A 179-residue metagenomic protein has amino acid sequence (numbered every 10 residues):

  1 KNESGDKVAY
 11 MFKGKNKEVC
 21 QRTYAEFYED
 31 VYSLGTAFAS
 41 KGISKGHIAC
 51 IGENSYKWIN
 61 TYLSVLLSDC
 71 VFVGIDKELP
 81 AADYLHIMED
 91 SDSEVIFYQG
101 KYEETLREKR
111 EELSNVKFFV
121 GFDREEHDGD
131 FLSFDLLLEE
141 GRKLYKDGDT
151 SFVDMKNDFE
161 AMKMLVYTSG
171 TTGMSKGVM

Functional and structural regions predicted by a protein language model:
D6, Y10-G42, A49-S55, I59-L63 (+2 more regions): Conserved AMP-binding/adenylate-forming core of the ANL superfamily
D6-V8, G121, E139, K143-Y167 (+1 more regions): Conserved pre-ATP/AMP-binding loop-to-beta segment of ANL
Y28-S33, F159, V178-M179: Conserved structural elements of the adenylate-forming
Y32-T36, D92, K101, R142 (+1 more regions): Solvent-exposed alpha-helix faces
K45-G46, F159: Phosphate-coordination loops involved in phosphoryl transfer and adenosine-cofactor binding
I48, V65, I96, M162 (+1 more regions): Conserved S/T- and glycine-rich ATP-binding loop of Class I adenylate-forming
L67-E140: Structural core segment of the AMP-binding/adenylate-forming
D69, T172-M174: Active-site-proximal glycine-rich helix-loop-beta segment
